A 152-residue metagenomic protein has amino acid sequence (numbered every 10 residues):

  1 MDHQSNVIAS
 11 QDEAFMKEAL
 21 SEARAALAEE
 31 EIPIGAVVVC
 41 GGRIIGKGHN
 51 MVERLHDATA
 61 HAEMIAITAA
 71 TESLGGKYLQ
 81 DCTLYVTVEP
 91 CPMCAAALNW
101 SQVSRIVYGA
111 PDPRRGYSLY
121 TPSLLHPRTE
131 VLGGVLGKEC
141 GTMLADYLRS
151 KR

Functional and structural regions predicted by a protein language model:
M1-A26, P90-R152: Zinc-dependent deaminase
A19, A23-A26, A36, G46 (+2 more regions): Small-residue (primarily alanine) positions within well-ordered alpha-helices, especially packing/interaction faces
E30-I34, Q80: Short, basic and Ser/Thr-rich N-terminal targeting/leader segments
I34-G42: Short beta-strand scaffold segments in enzyme catalytic cores
I45-V52, R128: Short beta->alpha transition motifs characteristic of CBS
M51-M64: A short, polar/charged loop-to-alpha-helix boundary motif
G76-V88: Immediate flanking context of iron-sulfur cluster ligation sites
